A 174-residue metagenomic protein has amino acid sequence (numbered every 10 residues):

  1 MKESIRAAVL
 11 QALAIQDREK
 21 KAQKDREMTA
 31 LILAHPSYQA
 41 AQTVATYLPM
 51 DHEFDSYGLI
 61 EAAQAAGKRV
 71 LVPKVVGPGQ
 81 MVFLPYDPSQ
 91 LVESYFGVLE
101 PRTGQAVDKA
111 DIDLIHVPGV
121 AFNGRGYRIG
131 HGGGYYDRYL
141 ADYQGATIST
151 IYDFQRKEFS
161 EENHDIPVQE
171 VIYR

Functional and structural regions predicted by a protein language model:
M1-E100, G104-A106, A110: N-terminal active-site beta-alpha-beta segment that forms phosphate/nucleotide-binding and substrate-recognition loops
K2-S4, Q11-I15, A110-I115, N123-Y127 (+1 more regions): Surface-exposed, charge/polar-rich loops and edge strands
T46-L48, V117-P118, Y173: Redox-cofactor binding/interface segments in oxidoreductases and associated redox assembly factors
P49, V120, I151: Short glycine-/small-residue-rich Rossmann-like dinucleotide-binding loops
E61, G130-Y135: Charged helix-capping and loop-helix junction motifs
P73, H131, T150: Replace "coordinates the UDP/GDP/TDP-sugar" with "coordinates nucleotide-activated sugar donors
Y95, G124, R128-G132: Short glycine/serine/threonine-biased micro-segments
P118-G119, G132: A short beta-strand-loop-alpha-helix capping motif that often carries His-Thr
